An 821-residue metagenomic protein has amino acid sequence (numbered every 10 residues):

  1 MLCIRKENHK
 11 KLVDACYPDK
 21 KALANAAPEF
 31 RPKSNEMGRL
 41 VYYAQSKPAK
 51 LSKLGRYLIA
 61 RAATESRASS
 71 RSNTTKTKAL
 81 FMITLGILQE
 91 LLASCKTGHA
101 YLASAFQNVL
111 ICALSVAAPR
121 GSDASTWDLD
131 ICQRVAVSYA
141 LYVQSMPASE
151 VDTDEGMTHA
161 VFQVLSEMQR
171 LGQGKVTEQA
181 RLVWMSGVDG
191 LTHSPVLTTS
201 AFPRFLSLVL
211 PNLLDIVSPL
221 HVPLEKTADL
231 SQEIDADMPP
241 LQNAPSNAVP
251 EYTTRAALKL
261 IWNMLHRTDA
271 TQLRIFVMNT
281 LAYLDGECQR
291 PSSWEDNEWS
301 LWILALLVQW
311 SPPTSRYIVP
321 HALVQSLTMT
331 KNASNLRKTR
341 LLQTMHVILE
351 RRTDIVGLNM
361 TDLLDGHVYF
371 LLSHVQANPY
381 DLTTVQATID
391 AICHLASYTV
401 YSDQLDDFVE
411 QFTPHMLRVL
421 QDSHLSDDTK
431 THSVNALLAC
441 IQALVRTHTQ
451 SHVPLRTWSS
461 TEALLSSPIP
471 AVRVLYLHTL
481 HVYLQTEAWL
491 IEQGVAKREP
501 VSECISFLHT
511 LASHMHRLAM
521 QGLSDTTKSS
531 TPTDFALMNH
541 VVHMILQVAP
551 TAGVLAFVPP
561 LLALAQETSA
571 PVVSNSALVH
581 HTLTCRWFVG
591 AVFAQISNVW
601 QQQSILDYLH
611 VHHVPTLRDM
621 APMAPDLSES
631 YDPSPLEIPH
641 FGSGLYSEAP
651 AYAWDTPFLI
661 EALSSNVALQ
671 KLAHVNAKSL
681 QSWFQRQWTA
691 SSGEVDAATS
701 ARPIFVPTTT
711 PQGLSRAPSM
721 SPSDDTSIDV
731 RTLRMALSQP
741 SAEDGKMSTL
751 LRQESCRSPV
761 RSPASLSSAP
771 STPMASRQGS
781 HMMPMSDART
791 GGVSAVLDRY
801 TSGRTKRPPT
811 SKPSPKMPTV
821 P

Functional and structural regions predicted by a protein language model:
M1-Y43, Y142, V176-S207, N212 (+9 more regions): Alpha-solenoid helical-repeat scaffold
L2-D19, S46-S70, L91, A100-L129 (+15 more regions): Amphipathic alpha-helical segments within extended alpha-helical solenoids and repeat-rich scaffolds in large
F30, T74, K78, S125-D130 (+11 more regions): Alpha-helix N-cap/helix-start positions at coil->helix boundaries
V135-Q144: Hydrophobic or amphipathic alpha-helical targeting/insertion segments
N297-E298, V385: Long, charge-dense tracts
